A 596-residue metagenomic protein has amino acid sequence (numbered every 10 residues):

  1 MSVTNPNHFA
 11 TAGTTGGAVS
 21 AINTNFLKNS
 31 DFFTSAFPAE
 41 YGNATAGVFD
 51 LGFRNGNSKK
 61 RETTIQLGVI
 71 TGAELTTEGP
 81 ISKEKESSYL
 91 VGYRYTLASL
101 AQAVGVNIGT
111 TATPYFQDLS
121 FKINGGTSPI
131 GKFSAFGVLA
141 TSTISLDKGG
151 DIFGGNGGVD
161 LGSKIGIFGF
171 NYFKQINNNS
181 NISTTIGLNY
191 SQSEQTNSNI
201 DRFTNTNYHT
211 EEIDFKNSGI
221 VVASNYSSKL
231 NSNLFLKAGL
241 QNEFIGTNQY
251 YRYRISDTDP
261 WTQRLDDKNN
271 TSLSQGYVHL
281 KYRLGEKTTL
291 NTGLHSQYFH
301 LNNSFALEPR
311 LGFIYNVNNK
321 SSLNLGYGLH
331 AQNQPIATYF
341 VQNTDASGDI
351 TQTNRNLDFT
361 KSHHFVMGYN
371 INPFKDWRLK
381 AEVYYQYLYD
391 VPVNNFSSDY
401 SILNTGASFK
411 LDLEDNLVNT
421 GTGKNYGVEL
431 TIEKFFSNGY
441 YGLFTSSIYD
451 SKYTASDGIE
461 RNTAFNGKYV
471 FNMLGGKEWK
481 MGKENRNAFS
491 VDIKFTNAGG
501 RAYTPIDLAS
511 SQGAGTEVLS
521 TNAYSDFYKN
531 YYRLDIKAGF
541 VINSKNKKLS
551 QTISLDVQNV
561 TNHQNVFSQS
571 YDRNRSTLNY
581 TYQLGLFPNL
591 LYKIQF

Functional and structural regions predicted by a protein language model:
S2-F32: Short acidic/polar hinge/loop motifs at secondary-structure boundaries that mediate gating or recognition
A10-T11, Q192-E194, N248-I255, H300 (+4 more regions): Surface-exposed extracellular loop regions of Gram-negative outer-membrane beta-barrel proteins, predominantly
G13-S20, F32-S35, E40-T63, L75 (+1 more regions): N-terminal periplasmic accessory domains that precede and gate Gram-negative outer-membrane beta-barrel machines
V69-Y95, I108-T143, D160-T184, L188 (+1 more regions): Transmembrane beta-barrel wall of Gram-negative outer-membrane proteins
F215, G219-V221, R264-Y277, D358 (+3 more regions): Outer membrane beta-barrel strand-and-loop segments of large Gram-negative receptors, especially TonB-dependent
N217-G219, S227-F235, Q241, R264-L388 (+2 more regions): Structural signature of Gram-negative outer-membrane beta-barrels, strongest in the C-terminal barrel of TonB-dependent
Y385-Y387, F409-G500: Gram-negative outer-membrane beta-barrel transporters
G442, E484-F489, T496-G515, Y531-D535 (+1 more regions): C-terminal beta-signal and adjacent terminal beta-strands/loops of Gram-negative outer-membrane beta-barrel proteins
